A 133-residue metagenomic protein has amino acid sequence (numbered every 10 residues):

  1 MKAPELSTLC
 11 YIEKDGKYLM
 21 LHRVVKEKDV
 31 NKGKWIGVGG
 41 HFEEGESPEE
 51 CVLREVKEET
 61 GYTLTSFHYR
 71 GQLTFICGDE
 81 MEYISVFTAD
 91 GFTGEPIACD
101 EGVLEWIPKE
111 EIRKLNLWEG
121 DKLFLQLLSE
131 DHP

Functional and structural regions predicted by a protein language model:
M1-M20, F42: Conserved N-terminal beta-strand and adjoining loop/helix that marks the start of the Nudix/MutT-like hydrolase domain
K2, C10, K26-K28, E95-I97: Short secondary-structure boundary/capping segments
K2-P4, K34, D79-Y83: A generic structural micro-feature
Y18-R54, E58: Conserved Nudix-box catalytic region and its N-terminal flanking loop in Nudix hydrolases and closely related
F42-T65, F75-L127: Unchanged
L128-P133: Charged phosphate-binding loop/patch that engages nucleotide di/tri-phosphates or the phosphate backbone of nucleic
